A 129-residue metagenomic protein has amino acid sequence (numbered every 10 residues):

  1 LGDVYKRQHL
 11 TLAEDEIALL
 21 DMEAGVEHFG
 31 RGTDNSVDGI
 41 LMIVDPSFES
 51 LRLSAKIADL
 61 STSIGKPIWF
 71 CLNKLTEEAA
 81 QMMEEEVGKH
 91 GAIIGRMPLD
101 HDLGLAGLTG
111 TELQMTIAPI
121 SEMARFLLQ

Functional and structural regions predicted by a protein language model:
G2-Y5: Short, small-residue-biased leader/transition segments that mark boundaries at the very start of proteins
H9-E14, F29-F48: Inter-motif core of Ras-like GTPase G domains
A13-L19, G65-W69: Short beta-strand/loop segments at the ligand-binding rim of alpha/beta enzyme cores
L20, M42, F70-L72: Structural beta-sheet core signal
A24, F48, T76: Short, glycine/acidic-enriched loop or turn micro-motifs at the edges of active sites
V44-S50, P98-D102: Short, acidic/turn-prone active-site loops that include or flank metal/cofactor- and phosphate-binding residues
L60-Q129: C-terminal lobe/tail of nucleotide-utilizing enzymes
